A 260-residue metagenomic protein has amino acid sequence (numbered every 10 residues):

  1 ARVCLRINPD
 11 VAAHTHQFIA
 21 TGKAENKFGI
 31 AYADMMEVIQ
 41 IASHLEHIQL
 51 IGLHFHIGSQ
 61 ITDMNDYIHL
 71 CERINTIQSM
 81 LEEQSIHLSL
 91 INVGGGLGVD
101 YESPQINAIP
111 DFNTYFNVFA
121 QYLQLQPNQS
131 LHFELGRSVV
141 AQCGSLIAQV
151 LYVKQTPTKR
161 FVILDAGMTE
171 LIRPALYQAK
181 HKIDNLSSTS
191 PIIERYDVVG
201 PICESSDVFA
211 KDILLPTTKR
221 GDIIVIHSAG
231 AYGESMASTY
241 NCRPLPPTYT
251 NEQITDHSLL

Functional and structural regions predicted by a protein language model:
A1-L90, V99: Active-site-proximal beta-alpha core segment in soluble small-molecule metabolic enzymes
I7-V11, I57-I61, G95-V99, R137-V139 (+3 more regions): Glycine-rich beta-alpha junction loops
I30-A33, E37, N65, H69-E72 (+10 more regions): Conserved active-site and cofactor/substrate-binding residues in soluble primary-metabolism enzymes
Q40-H47, G58, T76-I86, A120-N128 (+4 more regions): Generic secondary-structure signature for well-ordered alpha-helical cores
D63-H69, D100-T114, A141-Y152, K211-L214: Short glycine/threonine-rich loop-to-helix capping motif typified by GTGT followed within a few residues by an Asp-Pro
I68-H132: Acidic, glycine-rich loop-and-beta core segments that form the ion-binding/anion-interacting portion of active sites
V118, N128-L260: Charged (often Lys/Glu-rich) extended helix/loop segments that serve as interaction or gating elements
